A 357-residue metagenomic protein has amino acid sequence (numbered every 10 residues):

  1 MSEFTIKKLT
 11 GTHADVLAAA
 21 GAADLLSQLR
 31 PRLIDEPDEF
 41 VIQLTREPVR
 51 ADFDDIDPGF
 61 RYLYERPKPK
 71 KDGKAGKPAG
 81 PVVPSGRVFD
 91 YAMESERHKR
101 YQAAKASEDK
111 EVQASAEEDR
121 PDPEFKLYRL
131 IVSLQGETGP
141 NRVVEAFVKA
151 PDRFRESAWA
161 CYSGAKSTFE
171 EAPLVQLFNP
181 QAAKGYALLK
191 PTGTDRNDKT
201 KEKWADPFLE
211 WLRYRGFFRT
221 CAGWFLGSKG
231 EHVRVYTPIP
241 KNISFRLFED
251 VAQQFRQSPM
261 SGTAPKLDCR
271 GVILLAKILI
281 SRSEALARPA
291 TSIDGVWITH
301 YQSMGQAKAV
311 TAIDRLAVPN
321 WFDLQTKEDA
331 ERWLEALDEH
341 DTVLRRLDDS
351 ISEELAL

Functional and structural regions predicted by a protein language model:
M1-S163, K190: Conserved small-residue
A22-L25, R30-L33, E39-I42, G59-L63 (+14 more regions): Aromatic-enriched hydrophobic runs in primary sequence
K99-G262: Basic, glycine-/proline-tolerant helical and adjacent loop/strand elements that line or dock onto nucleic-acid
T192-G193, D198-K201, A205-L357: Elongated scaffolding segments in large macromolecular assemblies, built predominantly from amphipathic alpha-helices
